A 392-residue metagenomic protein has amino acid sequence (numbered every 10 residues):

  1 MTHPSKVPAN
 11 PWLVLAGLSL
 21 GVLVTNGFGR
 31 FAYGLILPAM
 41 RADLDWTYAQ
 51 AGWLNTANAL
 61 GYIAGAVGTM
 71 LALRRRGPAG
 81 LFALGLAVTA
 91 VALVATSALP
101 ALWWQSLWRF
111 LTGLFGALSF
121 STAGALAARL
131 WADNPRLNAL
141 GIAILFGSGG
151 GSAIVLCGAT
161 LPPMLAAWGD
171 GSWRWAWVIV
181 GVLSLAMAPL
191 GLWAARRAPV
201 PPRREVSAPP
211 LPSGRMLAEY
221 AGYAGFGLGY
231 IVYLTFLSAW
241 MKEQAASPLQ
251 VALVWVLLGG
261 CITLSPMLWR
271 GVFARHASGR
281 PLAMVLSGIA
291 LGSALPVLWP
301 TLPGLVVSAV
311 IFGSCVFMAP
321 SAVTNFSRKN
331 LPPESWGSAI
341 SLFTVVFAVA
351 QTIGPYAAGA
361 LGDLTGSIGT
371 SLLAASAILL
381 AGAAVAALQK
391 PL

Functional and structural regions predicted by a protein language model:
Y33-G34, R215-P266: Extracytoplasmic gate region of multi-pass secondary transporters
A64-A101: Conserved MFS/SLC helix-loop-helix module at the cytosolic interface between two early adjacent transmembrane helices
G65-G77, S265-S278, G362-D363: Helix-to-loop junctions at the C-terminal end of transmembrane segments in multipass secondary transporters
A92, W103-T112, P303-I311: Paired small-residue
A101-W104, N134-R196: Helix-loop-helix hairpin linking two adjacent transmembrane segments in secondary transporters
W108-G147: Cytoplasmic helix-loop-helix junction between adjacent transmembrane helices in 12-TM secondary transporters
A277-V323: C-terminal transmembrane helical hairpin of 12-TM major facilitator-type secondary transporters
R328-S367, A375: A late C-terminal transmembrane helix in Major Facilitator Superfamily
